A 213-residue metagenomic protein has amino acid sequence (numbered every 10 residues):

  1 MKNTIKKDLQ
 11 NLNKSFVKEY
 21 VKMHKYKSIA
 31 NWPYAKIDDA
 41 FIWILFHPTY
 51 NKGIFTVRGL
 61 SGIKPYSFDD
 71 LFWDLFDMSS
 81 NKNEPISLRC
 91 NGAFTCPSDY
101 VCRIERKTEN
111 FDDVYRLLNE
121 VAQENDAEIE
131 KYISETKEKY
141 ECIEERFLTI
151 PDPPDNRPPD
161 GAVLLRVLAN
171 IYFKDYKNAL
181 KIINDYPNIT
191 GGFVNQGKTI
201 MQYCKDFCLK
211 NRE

Functional and structural regions predicted by a protein language model:
K2-K6, A35-E213: Intrinsically disordered, low-complexity regulatory regions enriched in serine/threonine/proline and acidic residues
K6-S28: Amphipathic alpha-helical segments
H24-D38: A short acidic/basic microdomain associated with nuclease active sites
